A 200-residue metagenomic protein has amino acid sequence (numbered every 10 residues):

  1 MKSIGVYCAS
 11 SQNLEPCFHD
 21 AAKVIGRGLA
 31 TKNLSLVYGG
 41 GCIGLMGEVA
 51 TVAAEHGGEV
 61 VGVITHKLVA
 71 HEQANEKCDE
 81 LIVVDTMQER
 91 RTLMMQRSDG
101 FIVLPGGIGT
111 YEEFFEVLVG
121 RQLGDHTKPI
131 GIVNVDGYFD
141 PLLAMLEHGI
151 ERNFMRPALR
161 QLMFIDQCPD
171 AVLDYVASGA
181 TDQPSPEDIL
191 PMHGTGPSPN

Functional and structural regions predicted by a protein language model:
M1-R97, V135-D170, D174-Y175, A180-N200: A cross-family phosphate/adenosyl-ligand binding-site feature
E89-G124, G131, D182-L190: Active-site/ligand-binding-proximal alpha/beta "capping" segment
L104-P105, P129-V133, R160-M163: Flexible, glycine/proline-enriched loop segments at strand-loop-helix junctions that form or flank small-ligand binding
